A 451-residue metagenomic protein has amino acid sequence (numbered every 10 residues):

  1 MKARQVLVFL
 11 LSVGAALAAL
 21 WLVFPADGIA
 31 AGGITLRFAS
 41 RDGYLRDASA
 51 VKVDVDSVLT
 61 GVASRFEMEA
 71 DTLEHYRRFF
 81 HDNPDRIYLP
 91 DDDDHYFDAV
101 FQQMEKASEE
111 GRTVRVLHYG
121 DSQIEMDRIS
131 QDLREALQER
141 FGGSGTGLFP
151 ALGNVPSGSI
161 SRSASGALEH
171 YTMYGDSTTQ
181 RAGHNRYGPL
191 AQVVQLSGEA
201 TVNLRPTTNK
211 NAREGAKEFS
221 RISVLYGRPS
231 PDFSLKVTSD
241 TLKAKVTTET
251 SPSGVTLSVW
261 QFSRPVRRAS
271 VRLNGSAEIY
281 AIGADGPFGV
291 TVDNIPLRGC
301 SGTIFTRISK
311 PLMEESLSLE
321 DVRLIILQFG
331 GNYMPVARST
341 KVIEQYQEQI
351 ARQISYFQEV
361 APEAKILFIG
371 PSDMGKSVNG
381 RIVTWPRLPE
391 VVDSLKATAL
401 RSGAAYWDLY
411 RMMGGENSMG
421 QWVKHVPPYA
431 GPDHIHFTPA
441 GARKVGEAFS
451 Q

Functional and structural regions predicted by a protein language model:
L7-P25: Hydrophobic membrane-insertion alpha-helices, especially the h-region of bacterial N-terminal signal peptides
D27-H75: Juxtamembrane proline-rich low-complexity "stalk" or linker regions positioned immediately after a signal peptide
L36, Q328-M334, Y356-V392, D408: Active-site segments of SGNH/GDSL-like serine hydrolases that catalyze O-acetyl group transfer/hydrolysis on lipids
D92-E105, F305-L319, E348-Y356, P389-E390 (+1 more regions): Alpha-helical scaffolding within the catalytic cores of extracellular/periplasmic polymer-degrading hydrolases
V116-G120: Short hydrophobic beta-strand that contains or immediately precedes a catalytic carboxylate
I124-T238, T247-E348, H436: Conserved SGNH/GDSL esterase-like catalytic core that processes O-acyl groups on lipids and polysaccharides
K310, S372-Q451: Catalytic His-Asp segment of secreted/periplasmic serine-dependent ester chemistry enzymes
